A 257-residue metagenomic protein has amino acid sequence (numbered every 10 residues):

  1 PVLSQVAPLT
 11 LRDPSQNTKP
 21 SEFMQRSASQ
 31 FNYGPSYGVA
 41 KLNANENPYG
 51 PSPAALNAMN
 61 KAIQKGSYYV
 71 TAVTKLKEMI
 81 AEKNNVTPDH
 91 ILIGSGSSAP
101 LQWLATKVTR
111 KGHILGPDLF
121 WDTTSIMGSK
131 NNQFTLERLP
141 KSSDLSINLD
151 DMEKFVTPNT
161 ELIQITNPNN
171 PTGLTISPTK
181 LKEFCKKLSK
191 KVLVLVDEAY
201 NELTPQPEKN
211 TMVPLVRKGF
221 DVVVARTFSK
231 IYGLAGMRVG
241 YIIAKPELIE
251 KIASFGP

Functional and structural regions predicted by a protein language model:
P1-T10: N-terminal export leaders
L11-S67: N-terminal "arm"/small-domain region of PLP-dependent enzymes with the aminotransferase-like
L42, I163, D197-A199, A225 (+1 more regions): Structural scaffold positions in well-ordered secondary structure
N45-N47, S97-S98, W121, N167-P171 (+2 more regions): Short glycine-rich anion-binding loops that position phosphate/pyrophosphate groups of nucleotides and phosphorylated
K65-G66, T74-H113, N131: Phosphate-binding glycine-rich loop
T106-I165: PLP-dependent aminotransferase-like
L149-V156, P171-V194, E198-I231: Active-site pre-lysine segment of PLP-dependent enzymes
R217-P257: Conserved core segment of the aminotransferase class I/II
